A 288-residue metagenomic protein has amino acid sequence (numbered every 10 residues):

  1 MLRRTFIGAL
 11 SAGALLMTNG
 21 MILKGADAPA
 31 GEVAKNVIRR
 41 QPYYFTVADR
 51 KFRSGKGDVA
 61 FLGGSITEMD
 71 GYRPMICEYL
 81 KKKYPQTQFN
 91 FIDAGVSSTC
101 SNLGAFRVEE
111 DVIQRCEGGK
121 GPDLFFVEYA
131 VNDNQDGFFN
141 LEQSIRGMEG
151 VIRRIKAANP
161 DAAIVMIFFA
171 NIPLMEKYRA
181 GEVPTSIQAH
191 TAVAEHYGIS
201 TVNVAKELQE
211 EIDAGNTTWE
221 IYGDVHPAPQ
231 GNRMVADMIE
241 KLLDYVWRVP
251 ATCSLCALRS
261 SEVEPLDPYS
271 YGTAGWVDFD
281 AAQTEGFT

Functional and structural regions predicted by a protein language model:
M1-L62, I66-F89, G118-D123, R233-T288: N-terminal secretory targeting modules
L62-G63, A94, I167: Short hydrophobic segments within beta-strands
S65-T67, S98-S101: Short strand->helix junction
P74-N90, T99, L103-V249: Alpha-helical cap/lid subdomain in secreted, periplasmic, or secretory-pathway luminal O-acyl-processing enzymes
